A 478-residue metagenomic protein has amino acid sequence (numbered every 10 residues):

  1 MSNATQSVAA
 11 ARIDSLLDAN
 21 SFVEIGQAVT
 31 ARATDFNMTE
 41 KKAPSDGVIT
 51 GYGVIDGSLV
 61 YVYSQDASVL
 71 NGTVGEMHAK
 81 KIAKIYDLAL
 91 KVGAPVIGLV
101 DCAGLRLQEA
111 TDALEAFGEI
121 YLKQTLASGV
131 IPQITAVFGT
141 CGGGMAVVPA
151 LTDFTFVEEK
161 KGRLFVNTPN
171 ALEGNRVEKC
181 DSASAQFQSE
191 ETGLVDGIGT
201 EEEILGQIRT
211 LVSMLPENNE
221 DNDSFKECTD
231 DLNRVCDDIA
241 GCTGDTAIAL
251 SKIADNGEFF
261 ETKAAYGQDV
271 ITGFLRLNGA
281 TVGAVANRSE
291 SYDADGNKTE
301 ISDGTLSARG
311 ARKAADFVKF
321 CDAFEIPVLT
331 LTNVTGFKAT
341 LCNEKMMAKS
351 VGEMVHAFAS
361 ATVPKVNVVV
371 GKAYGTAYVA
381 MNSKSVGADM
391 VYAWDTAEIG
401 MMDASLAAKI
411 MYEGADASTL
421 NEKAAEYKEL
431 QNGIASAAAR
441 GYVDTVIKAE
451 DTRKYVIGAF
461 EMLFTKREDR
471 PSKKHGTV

Functional and structural regions predicted by a protein language model:
M1-V478: Ligand-binding clefts of soluble mixed alpha/beta catalytic domains
